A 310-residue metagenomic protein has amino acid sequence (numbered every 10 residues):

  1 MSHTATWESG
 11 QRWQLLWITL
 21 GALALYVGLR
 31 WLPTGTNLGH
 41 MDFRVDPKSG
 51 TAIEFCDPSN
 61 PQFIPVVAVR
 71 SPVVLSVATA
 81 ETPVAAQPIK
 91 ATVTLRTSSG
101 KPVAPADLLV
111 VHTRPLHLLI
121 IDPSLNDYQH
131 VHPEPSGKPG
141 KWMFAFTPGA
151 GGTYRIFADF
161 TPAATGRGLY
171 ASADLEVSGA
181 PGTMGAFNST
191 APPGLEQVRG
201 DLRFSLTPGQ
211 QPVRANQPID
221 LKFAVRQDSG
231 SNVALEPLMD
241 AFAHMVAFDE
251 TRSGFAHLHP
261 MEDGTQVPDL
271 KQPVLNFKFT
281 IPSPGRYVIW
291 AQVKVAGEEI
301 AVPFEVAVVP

Functional and structural regions predicted by a protein language model:
M1-P310: Intrinsically disordered, low-complexity terminal tails/loops enriched in metal-binding residues
